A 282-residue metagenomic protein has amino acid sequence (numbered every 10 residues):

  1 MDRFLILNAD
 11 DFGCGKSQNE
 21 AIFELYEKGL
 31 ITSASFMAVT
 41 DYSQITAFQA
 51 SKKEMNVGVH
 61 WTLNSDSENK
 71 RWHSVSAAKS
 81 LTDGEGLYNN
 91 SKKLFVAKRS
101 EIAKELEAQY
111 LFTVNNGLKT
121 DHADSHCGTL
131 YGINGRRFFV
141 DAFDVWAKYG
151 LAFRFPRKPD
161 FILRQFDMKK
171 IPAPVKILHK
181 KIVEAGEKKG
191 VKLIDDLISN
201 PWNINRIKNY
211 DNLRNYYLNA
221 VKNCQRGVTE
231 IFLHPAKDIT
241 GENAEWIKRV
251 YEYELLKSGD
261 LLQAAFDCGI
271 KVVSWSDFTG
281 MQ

Functional and structural regions predicted by a protein language model:
M1-D66: Active-site beta->alpha N-cap acidic-glycine motif
F4-I6, I31-S35, E54-H60, T120-D124 (+4 more regions): Structural preference for beta-strand elements that scaffold enzyme active sites
D10-F12, M37-V39, H60-N64, H126-L130 (+4 more regions): Active-site beta-loop-alpha junctions enriched in small/polar residues
Q44-M55, D66-K70, Y110-L111, F143-A147 (+2 more regions): Short amphipathic alpha-helices and their capping/turn segments at secondary-structure boundaries
E68-F95: Active-site gating loops and adjacent loop-to-helix segments of metal-dependent hydrolytic enzymes
E107-K188, N205-N212, K222: Catalytic domains of cell-wall/extracellular-matrix polysaccharide-remodeling enzymes, centered on de-N-acetylation
A142, A173-S199, Y217-K237: Aromatic-lined glycan-binding groove of carbohydrate-active enzymes
N243-Q282: C-terminal domain-boundary segment and adjacent tail
